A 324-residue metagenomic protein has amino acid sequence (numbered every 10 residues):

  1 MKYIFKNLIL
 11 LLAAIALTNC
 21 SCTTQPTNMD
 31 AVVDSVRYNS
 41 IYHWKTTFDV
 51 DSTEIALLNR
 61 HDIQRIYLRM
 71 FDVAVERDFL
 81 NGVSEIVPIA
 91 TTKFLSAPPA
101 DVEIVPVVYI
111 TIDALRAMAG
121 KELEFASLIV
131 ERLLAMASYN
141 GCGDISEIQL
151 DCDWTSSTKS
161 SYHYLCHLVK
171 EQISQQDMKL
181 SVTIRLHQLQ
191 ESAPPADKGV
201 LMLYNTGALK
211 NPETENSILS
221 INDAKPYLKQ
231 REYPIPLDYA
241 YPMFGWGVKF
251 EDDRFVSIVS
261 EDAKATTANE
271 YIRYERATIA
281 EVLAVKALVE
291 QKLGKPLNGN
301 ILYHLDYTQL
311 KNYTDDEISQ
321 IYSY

Functional and structural regions predicted by a protein language model:
M1-S35: Bacterial Sec-dependent N-terminal signal peptides
C22-L58, R69: Boundary/entry segment of secreted carbohydrate-active catalytic domains
D30-W44, D72-L201: Chitinase-like catalytic core of GlcNAc-active glycosidases
T47-N59, E122-Y139, Q188, A280-Q291: Short, acidic/polar
D49-V75, Y139-G141, I145: Catalytic domains of carbohydrate-active enzymes, especially glycoside hydrolases
I66, L150, G199, Y239 (+1 more regions): Conserved, mostly hydrophobic/aromatic
Y164-E251: Substrate-binding surface in catalytic domains of secreted glycosidases
F244-W246, E251-Y324: Substrate-binding cleft of secreted/luminal carbohydrate-active enzymes
